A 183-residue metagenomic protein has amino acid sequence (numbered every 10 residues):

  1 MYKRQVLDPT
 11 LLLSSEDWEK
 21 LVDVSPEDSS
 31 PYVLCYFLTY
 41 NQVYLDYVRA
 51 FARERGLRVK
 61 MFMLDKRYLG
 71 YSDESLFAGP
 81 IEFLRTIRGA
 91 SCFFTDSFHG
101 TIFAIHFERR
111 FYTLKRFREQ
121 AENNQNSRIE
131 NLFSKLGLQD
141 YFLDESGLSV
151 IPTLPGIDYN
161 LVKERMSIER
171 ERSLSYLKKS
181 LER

Functional and structural regions predicted by a protein language model:
K3-R183: Active-site anion-handling motifs in enzyme catalytic cores
